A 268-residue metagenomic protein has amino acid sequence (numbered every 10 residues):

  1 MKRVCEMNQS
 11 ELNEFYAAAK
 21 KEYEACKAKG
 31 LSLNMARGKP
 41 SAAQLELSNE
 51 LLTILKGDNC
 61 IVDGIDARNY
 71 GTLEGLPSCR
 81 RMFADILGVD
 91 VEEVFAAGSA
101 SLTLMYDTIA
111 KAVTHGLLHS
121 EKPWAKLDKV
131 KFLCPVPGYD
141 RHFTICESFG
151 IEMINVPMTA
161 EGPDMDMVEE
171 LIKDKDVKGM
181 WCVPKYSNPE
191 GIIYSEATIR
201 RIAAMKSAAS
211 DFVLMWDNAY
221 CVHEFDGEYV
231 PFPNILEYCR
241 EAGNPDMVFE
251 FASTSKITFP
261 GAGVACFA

Functional and structural regions predicted by a protein language model:
K2-E74, S78, A84-D85: N-terminal "arm"/small-domain region of PLP-dependent enzymes with the aminotransferase-like
R37, V156-M158, S253: Active-site donor-binding loop signature of nucleotide-sugar glycosyltransferases
Q44-N49, I145, F225-Y229, G261-V264: Short aromatic-enriched loop/helix-cap "lid" or pocket-rim segments at secondary-structure transitions that line
C60, D66-S210, C221-G243: Conserved core of the PLP fold type I
K131, V213-L214, F249: Hydrophobic "anchor" residues on beta-strands that sit immediately upstream of conserved functional sites
N218: Walker B catalytic acidic pair
C221-V222, P231-A268: Active-site PLP attachment segment
